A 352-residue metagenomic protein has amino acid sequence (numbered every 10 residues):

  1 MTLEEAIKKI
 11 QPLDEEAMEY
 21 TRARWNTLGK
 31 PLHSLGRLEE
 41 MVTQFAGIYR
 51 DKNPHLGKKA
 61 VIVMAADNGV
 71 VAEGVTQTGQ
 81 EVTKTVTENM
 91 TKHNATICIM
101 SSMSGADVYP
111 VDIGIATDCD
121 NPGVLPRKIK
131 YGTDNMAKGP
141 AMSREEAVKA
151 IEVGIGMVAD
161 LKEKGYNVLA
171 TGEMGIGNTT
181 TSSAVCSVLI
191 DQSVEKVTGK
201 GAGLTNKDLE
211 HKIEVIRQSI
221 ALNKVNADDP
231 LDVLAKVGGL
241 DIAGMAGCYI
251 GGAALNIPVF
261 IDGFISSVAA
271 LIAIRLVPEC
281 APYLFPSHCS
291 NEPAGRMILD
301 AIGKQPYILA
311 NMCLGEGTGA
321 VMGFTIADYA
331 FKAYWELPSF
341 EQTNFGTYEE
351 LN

Functional and structural regions predicted by a protein language model:
T2-N352: N-terminal loops that bind phosphate or other acidic moieties and the adjacent beta-alpha structural core
